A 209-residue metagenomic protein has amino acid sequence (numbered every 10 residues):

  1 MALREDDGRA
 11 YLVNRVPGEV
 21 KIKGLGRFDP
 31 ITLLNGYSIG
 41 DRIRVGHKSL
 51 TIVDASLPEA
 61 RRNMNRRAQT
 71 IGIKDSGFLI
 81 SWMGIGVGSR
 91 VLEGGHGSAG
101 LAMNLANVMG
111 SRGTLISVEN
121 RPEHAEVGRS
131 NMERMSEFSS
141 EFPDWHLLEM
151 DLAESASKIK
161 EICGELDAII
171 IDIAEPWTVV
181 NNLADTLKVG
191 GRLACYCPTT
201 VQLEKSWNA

Functional and structural regions predicted by a protein language model:
M1-D54: N-terminal auxiliary segments of SAM/dcSAM-dependent transferases
N63-G77: Conserved SAM-binding loop and adjacent beta-strand
G86, M109-G110, L187-G191: Helix-to-beta-strand junctions that scaffold the AdoMet/dcAdoMet cofactor pocket in Class I SAM-dependent enzymes
G86-G97: Conserved class I S-adenosyl-L-methionine
S98-S111, D185: Conserved SAM-binding loop of SAM-dependent methyltransferases across substrates and taxa, primarily the Class I
R112-I116, L193: Short beta-strand element of Class I
V118-P176: S-adenosyl-L-methionine
W177-A209: C-terminal substrate-binding/active-site "lid" region of AdoMet-derived donor-dependent transferases
